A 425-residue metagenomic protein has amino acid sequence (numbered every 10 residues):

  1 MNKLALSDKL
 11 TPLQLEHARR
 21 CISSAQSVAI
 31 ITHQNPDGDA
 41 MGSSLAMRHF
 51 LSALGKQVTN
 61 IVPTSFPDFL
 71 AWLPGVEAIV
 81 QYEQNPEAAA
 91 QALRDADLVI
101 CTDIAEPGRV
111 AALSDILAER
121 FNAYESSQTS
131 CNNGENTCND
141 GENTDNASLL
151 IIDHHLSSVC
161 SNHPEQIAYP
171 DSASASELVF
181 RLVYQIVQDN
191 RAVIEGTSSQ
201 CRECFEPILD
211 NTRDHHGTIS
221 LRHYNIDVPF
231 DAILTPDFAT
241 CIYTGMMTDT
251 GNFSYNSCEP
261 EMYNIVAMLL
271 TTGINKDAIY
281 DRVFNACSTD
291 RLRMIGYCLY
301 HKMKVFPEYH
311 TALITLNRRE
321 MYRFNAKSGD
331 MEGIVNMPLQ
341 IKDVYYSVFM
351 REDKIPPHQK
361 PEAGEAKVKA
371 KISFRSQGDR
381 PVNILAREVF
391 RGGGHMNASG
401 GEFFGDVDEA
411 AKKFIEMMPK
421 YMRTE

Functional and structural regions predicted by a protein language model:
N2-Q34, G42-F69, P74, P86-A96 (+5 more regions): Hydrophobic helix-and-loop "lid/oligomerization" segment in the mid-to-C-terminal part of catalytic domains
I31, N35, C101, I151-I152 (+1 more regions): Generic enzyme active-site microenvironment
G38-S44, P107-A112: Short glycine/serine/threonine-rich phosphate/pyrophosphate-binding segments that cradle anionic phosphate groups
T59-I61, I100, S148-I152, E165-A168 (+2 more regions): Hydrophobic/aromatic beta-strand patches that form the interior of the parallel beta-sheet core in alpha/beta enzyme
A78-N85, I167-D171: Short acidic-hydrophobic, aromatic-tinged amphipathic segments that line or gate anion-handling sites
Y82-S126, G141-H163: Active-site cofactor/cluster-binding pocket
N85, A118-A147, Q188-D231, P356-A366: Intrinsically disordered, low-complexity terminal tails and inter-domain linkers enriched for S/T/G/P/D/E
H154-M268: Short alpha-helices
